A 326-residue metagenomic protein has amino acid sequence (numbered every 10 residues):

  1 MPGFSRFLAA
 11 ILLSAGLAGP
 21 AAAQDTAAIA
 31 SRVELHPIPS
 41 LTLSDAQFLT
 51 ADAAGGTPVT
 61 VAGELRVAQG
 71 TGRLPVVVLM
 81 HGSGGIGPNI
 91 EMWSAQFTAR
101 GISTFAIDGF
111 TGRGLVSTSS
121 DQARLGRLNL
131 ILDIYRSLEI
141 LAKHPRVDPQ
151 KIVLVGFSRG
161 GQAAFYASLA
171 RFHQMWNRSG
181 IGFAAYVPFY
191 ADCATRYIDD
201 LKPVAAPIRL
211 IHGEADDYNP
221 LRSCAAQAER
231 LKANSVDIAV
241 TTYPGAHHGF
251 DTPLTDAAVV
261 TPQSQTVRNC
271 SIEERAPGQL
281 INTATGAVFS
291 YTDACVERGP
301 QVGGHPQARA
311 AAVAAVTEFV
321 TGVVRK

Functional and structural regions predicted by a protein language model:
M1-A9: Bacterial N-terminal signal peptides that target proteins for export
L8-A18: Bacterial N-terminal signal peptides
Q24-T71: N-terminal cap/lid segment of alpha/beta-hydrolase-fold proteins
L49-E64, R73-K143, A276, Y291-Q301: Serine-hydrolase catalytic machinery in alpha/beta-hydrolase-like enzymes
G126-V204, A215-Y218, R222: Primarily recognizes the serine-hydrolase "nucleophile elbow" in alpha/beta-hydrolase and SGNH/GDSL folds
A205-H212, D216, A239-T241: Catalytic His-Asp charge-relay segment
P220-R230: Short alpha-helix in the alpha/beta-hydrolase fold that links the catalytic acid
D237-K326: C-terminal catalytic histidine-bearing segment of alpha/beta-hydrolase fold enzymes
